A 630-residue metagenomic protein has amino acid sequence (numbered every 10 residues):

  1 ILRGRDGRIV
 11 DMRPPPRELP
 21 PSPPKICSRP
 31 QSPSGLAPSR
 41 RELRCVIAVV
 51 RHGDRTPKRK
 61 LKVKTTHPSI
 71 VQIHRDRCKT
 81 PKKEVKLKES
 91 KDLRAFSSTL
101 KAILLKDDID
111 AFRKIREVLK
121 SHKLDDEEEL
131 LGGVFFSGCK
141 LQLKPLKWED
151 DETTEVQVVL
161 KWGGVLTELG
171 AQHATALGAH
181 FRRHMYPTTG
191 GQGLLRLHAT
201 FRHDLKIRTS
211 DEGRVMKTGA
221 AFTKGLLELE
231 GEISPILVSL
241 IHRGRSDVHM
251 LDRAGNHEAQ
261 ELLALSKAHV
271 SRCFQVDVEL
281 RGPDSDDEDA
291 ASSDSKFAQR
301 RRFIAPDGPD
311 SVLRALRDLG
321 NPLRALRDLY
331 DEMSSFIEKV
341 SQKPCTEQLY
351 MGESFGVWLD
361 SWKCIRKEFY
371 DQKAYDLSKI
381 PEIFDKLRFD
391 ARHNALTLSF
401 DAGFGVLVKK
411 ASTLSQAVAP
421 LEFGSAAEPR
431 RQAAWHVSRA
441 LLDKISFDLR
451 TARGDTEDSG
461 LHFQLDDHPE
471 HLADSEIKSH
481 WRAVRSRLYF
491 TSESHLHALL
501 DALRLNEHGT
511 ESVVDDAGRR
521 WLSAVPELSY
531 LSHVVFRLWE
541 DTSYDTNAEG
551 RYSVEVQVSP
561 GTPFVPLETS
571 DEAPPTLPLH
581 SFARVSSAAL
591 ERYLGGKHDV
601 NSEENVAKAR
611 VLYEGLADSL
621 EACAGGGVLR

Functional and structural regions predicted by a protein language model:
I1-R630: Non-catalytic terminal regions with compositionally biased, polar/charged low complexity
